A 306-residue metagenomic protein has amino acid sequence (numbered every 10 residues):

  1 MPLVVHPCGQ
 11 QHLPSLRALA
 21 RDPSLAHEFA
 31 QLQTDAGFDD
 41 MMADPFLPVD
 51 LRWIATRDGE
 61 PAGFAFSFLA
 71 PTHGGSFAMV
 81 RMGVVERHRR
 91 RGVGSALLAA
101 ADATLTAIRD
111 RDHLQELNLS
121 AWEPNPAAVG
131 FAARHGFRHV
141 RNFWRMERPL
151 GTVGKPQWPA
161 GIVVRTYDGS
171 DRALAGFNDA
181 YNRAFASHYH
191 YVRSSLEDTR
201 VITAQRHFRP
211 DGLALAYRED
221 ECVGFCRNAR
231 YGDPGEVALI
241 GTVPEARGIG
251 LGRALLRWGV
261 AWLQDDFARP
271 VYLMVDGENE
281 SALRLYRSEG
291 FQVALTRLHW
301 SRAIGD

Functional and structural regions predicted by a protein language model:
M1-D40, Q157-V192: Short amphipathic alpha-helix that is part of the acyltransferase structural core
F29-F46, A65-H73, H190-G235, I240-G241: A conserved beta-strand-loop-helix scaffold within acyl/acetyltransferase catalytic domains
I54, F68-A70, M79-R91, I240-R247 (+1 more regions): A short, internal acetyl-CoA/4′-phosphopantetheine-binding micro-motif in the GNAT/acyltransferase core
E60, P71-H73, E86-I162, L298-R302: Acyl-donor-binding surface of acyltransferase catalytic domains
G63, R141-N142, G224, L295: A structural microfeature
V80-M82, L117-A121, V237, V271-V275: Conserved hydrophobic beta-strand within the GNAT/NAT acetyltransferase core sheet that lines the active-site cleft
R90-T106, T242, G248-D265, R284-S288: Conserved acetyl-CoA-binding loop-helix of GNAT-fold acetyltransferases
L256, N279-A282, H299-I304: Short glycine/proline-centered loop/turn elements that form peptide/ligand docking sites
